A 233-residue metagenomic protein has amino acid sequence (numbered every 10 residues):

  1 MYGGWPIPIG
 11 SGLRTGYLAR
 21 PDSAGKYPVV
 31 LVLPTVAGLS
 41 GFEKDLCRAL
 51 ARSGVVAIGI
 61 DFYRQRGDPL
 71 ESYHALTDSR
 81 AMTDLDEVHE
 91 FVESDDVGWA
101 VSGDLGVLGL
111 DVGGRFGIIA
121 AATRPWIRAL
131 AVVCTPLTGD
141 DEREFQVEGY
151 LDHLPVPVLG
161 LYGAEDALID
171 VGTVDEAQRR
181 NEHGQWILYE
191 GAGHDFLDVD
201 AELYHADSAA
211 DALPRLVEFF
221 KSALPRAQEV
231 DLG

Functional and structural regions predicted by a protein language model:
G3-A100, F196-D200: Serine-hydrolase catalytic machinery in alpha/beta-hydrolase-like enzymes
I58-G59, V132, G160-Y162: Hydrophobic residues in well-ordered beta-strands that form the structural core
D86-H153: Primarily recognizes the serine-hydrolase "nucleophile elbow" in alpha/beta-hydrolase and SGNH/GDSL folds
R143-V156, E218, P225-L232: Conserved serine/cysteine hydrolase catalytic core
L154-P155, G160-Y162, D166: Short beta-strand/loop motif that positions the catalytic acidic residue of the alpha/beta-hydrolase fold
A167-T173: Conserved alpha/beta-hydrolase "acid-adjacent" motif
H183-G233: C-terminal catalytic histidine-bearing segment of alpha/beta-hydrolase fold enzymes
